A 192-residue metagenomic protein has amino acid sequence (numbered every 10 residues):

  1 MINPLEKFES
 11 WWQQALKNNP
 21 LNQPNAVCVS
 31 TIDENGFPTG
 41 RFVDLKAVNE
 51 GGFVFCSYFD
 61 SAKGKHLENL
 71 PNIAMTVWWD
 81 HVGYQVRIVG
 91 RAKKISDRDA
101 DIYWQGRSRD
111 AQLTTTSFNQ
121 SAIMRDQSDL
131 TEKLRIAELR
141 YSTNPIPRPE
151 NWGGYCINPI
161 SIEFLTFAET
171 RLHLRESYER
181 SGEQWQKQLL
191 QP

Functional and structural regions predicted by a protein language model:
M1-P192: Binding-site signature for planar aromatic cofactors or substrates
